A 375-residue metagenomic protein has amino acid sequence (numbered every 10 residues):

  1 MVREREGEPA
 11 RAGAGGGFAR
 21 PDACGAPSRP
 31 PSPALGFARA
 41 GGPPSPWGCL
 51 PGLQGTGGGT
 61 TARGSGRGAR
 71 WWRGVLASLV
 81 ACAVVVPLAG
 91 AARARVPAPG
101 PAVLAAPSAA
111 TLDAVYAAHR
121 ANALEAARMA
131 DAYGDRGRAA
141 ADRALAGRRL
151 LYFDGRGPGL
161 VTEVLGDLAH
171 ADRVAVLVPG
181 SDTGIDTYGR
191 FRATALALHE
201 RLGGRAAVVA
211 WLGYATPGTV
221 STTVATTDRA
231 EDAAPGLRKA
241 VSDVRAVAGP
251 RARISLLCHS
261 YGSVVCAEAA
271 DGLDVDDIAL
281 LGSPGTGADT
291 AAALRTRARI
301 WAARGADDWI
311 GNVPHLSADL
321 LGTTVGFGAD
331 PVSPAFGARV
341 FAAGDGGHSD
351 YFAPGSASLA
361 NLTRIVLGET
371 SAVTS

Functional and structural regions predicted by a protein language model:
M1-G189, I365-S375: Flexible, membrane-associating and regulatory peripheral segments of lipid-active enzymes
P21, P27, A40, H119 (+7 more regions): Generic signature of intrinsically disordered, low-complexity segments enriched in small/polar residues
A81, R253-L256: Hydrophobic/aromatic side chains embedded in well-ordered alpha-helices
V161-E163, V174-L177, A210, S255-L257 (+1 more regions): Soluble periplasmic/extracytoplasmic beta-strand elements of cell-envelope proteins
L168, S181-G184, G189-L196, R201-K239 (+3 more regions): Lipolytic serine-hydrolase domain surface
L257-C266: Gly/Ala-rich beta-loop-alpha elbow adjacent to hydrolase catalytic centers
